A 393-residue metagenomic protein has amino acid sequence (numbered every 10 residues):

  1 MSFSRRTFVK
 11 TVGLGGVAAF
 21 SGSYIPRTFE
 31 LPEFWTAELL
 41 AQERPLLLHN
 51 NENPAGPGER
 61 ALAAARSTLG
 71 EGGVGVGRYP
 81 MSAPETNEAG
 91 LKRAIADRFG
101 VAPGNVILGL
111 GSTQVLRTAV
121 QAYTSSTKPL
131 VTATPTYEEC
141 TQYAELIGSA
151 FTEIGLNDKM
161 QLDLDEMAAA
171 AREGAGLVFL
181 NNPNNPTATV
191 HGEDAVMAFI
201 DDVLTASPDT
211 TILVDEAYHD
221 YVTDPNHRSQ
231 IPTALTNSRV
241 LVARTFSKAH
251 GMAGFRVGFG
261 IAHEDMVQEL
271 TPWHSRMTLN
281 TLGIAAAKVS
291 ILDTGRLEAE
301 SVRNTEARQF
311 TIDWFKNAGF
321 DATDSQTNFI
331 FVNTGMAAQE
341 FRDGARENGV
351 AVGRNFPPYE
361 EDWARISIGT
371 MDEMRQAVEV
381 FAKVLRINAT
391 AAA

Functional and structural regions predicted by a protein language model:
M1-T28: N-terminal export signals
P26-G111, T118: N-terminal small-domain helix-loop-helix segment of the aminotransferase-like
H49, E153-I154, L177-N184, I212-E216 (+1 more regions): Short beta-strands and strand-loop turn motifs
A122-Y143: Conserved PLP-anchoring active-site segment centered on the Schiff-base-forming lysine
L156-D158, T305, W314-N348: Conserved PLP-binding catalytic core of the aspartate aminotransferase-like
L164-R172, T189-I212, E216-A249: Active-site pre-lysine segment of PLP-dependent enzymes
R239-T323: PLP-dependent aminotransferase class I/II
E347-N348, P357-A393: PLP-dependent enzyme catalytic core of the Aspartate aminotransferase-like
